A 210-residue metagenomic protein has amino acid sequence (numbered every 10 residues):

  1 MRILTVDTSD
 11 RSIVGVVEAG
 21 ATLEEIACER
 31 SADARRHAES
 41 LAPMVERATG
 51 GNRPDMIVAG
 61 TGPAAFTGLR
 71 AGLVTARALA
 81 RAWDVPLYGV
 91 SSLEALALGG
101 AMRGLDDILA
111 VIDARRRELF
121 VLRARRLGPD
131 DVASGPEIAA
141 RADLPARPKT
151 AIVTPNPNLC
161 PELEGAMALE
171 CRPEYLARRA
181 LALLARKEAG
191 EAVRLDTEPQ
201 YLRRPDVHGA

Functional and structural regions predicted by a protein language model:
M1-E25, A32-S40, Y88-A210: Oxyanion-binding and handling regions
R35-E39, G51, L69-L73: Generic alpha-helical scaffold signal
E39-E46, L73-R77, Q200: N-terminal, well-ordered alpha-helical segments
M44-M56, P145-T150: Phosphate/pyrophosphate-binding loops at sites that engage ATP/ADP/AMP, CoA/4′-phosphopantetheine, polyphosphate
D55, G60, P155: Conserved residues at the C-terminal ends of beta-strands
V58-L87: DPxDG-like acidic metal-binding loop motif
